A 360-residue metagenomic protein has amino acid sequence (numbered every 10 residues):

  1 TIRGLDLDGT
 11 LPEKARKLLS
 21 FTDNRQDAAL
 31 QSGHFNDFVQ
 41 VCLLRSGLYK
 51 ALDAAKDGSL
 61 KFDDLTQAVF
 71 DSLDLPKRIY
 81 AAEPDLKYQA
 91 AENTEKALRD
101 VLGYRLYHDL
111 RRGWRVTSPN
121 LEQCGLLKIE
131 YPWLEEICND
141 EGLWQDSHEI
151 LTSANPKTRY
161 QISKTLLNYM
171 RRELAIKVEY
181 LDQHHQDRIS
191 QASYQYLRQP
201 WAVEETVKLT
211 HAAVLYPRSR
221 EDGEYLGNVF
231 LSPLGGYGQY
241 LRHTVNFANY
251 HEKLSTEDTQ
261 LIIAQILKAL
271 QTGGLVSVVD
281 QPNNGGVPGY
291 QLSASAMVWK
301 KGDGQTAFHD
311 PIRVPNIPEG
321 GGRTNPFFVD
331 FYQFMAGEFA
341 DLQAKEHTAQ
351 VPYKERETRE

Functional and structural regions predicted by a protein language model:
T1-E346, Y353-R356: Charged, low-complexity interaction segments
